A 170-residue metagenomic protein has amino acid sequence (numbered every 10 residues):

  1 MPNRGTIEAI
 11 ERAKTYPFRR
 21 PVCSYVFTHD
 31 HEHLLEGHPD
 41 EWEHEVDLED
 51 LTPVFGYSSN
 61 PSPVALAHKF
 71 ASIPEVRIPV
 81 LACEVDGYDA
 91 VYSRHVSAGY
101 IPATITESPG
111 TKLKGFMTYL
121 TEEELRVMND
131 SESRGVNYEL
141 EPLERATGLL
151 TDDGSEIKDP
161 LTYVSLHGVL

Functional and structural regions predicted by a protein language model:
M1-L170: Glycine-aromatic micro-motifs
